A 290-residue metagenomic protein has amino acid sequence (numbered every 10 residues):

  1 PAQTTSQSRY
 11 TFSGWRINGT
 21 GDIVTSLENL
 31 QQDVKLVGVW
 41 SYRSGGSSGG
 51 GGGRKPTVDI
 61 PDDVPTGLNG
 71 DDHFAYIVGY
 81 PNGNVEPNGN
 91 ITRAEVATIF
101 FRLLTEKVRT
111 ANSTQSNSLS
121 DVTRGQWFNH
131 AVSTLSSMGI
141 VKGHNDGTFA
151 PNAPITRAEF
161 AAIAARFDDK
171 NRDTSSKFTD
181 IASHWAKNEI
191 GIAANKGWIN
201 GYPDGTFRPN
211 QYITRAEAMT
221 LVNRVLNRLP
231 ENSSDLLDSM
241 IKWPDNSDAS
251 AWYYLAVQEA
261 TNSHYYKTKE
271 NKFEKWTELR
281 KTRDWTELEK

Functional and structural regions predicted by a protein language model:
P1-S26, K267: Surface-exposed interfaces of beta-sheet-rich extracellular modules
F12-W15, G38, A75, L135: Extracellular/surface recognition and adhesion modules
T20-Y42, W127, A131, W252-A256: Extracellular interaction modules
Y42-A97, F101-N129, S137-A158, A165-N188 (+2 more regions): Feature responds to low-complexity, polar/acidic, surface-exposed segments characteristic of secreted/exported proteins
